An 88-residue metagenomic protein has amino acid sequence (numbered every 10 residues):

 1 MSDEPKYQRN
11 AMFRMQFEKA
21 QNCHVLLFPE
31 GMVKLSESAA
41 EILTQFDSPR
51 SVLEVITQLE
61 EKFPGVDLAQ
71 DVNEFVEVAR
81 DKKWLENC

Functional and structural regions predicted by a protein language model:
M1-T44: Acidic, low-complexity/disordered tracts enriched in E/D and polar residues
M32-C88: Long, charge-rich, low-complexity alpha-helical segments
